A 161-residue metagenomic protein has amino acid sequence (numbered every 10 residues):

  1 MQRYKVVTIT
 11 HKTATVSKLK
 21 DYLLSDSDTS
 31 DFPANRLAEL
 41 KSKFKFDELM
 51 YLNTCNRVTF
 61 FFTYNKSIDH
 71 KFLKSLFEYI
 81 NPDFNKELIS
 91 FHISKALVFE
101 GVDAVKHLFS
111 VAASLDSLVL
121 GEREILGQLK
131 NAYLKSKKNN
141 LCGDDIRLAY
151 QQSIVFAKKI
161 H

Functional and structural regions predicted by a protein language model:
M1-S117: A glycine-rich (often HGG/GG-containing) alpha/beta subdomain
S90-H161: Glycine/serine-rich phosphate-binding loop and adjoining beta1-alpha1 elements at the start of nucleotide-handling
